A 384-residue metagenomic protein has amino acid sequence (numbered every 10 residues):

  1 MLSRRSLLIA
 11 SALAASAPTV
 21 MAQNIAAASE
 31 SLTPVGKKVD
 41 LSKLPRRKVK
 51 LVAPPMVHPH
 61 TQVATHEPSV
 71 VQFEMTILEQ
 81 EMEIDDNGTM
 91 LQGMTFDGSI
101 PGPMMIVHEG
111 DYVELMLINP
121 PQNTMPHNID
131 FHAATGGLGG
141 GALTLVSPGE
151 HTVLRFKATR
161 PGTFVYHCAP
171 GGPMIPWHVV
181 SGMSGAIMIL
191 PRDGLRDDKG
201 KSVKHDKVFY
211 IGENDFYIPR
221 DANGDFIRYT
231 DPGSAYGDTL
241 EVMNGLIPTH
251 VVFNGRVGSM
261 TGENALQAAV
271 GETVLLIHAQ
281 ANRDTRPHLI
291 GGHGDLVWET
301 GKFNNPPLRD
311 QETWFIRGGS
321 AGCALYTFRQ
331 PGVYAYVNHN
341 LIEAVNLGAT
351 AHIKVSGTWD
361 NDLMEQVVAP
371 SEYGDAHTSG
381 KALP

Functional and structural regions predicted by a protein language model:
L2-P384: Copper-binding active sites and cupredoxin-like electron-transfer domains, recognizing His/Cys-rich ligand loops
